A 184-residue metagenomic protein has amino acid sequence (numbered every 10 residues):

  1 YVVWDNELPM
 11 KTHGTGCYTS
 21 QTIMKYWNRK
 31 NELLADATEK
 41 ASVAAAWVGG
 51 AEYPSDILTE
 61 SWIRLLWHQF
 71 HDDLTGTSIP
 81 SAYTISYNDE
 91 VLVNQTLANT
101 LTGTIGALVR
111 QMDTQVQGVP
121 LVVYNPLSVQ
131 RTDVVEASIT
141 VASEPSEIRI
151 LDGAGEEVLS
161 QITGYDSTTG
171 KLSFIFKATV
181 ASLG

Functional and structural regions predicted by a protein language model:
Y1-P126, D133, P145-S182: Catalytic-domain carbohydrate-binding cleft regions of carbohydrate-active enzymes
R131-A137: Short, hydrophobic/aromatic beta-strand segments
